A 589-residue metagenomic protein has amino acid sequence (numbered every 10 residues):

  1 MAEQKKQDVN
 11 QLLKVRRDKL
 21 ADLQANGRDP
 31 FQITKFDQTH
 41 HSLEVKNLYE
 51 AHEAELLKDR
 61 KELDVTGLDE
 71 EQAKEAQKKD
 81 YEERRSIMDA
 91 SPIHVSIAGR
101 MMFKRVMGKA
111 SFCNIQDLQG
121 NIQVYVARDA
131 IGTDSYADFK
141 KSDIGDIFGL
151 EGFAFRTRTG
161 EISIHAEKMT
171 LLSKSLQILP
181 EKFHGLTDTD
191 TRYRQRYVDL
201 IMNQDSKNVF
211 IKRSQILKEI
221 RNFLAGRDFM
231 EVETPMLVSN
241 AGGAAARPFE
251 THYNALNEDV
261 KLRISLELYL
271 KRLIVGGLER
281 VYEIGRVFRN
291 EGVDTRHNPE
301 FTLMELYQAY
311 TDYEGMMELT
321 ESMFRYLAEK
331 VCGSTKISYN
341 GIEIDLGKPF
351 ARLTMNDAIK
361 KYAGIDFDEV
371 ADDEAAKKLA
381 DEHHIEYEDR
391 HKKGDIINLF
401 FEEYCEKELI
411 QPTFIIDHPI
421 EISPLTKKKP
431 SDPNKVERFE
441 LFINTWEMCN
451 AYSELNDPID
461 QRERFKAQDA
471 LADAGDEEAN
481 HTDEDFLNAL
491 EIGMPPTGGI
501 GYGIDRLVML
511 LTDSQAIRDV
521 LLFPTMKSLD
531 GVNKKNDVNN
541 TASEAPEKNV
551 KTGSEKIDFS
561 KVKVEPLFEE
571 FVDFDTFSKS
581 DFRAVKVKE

Functional and structural regions predicted by a protein language model:
M1-D22, D29, D530-D575: Intrinsic disorder at enzyme termini
A2-V9, K14-N26, P30-G315, R325 (+2 more regions): Class II aminoacyl-tRNA synthetase-like tRNA-binding/catalytic domains
A90-I97, D575-A584: Short coil-to-beta-strand transition motifs
M101-F103, R156, S173, D417 (+2 more regions): A residue-level detector for short acidic-glycine micro-motifs
G242-P248, Y326-M448, A467-M494, K534: Metal-assisted phosphate- and nucleotidyl-transfer catalytic regions
E279-V281, N298-L303, I410-P412, N434-R438 (+7 more regions): Active-site lining segments that contact anionic ligands and/or coordinate catalytic metals
I415, A451, G503, V585: Hydrophobic, well-ordered secondary-structure elements that form the walls of internal hydrophobic environments
P458-K534: Active-site pocket scaffolds in enzymes
